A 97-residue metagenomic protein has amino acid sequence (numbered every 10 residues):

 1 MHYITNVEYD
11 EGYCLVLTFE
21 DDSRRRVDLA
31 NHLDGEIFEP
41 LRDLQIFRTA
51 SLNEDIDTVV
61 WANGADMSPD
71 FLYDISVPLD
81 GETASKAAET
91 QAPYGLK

Functional and structural regions predicted by a protein language model:
M1-K97: Motif-centric detector for short Cys/His coordination patterns
